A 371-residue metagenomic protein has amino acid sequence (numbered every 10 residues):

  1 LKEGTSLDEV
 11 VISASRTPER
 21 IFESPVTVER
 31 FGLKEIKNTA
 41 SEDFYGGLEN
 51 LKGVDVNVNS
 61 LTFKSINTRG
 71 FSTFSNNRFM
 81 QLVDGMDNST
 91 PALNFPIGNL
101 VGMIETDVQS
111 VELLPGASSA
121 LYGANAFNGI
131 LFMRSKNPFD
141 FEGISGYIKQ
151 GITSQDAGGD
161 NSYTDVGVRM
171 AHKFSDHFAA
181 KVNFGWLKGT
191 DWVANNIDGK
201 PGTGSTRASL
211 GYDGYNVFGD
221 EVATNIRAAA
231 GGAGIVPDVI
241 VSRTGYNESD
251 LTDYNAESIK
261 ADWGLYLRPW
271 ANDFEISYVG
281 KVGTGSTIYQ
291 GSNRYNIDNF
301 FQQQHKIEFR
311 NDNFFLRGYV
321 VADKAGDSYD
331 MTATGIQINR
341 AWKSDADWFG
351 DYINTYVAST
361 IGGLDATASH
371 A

Functional and structural regions predicted by a protein language model:
L1-K37: Short, acidic, small-residue-rich periplasmic hinge/interaction motif at the N-terminus of Gram-negative outer-membrane
R20, V28, Y45-D87, Q109-S110: Extracytoplasmic beta-strand/coil segments of soluble accessory domains associated with Gram-negative outer-membrane
V26-D43, T68-G70, D84, I152-D156: Short, polar/charged loop or turn motifs at beta-strand boundaries
T39, D43, F63, G98 (+5 more regions): Transmembrane beta-barrel architecture of outer-membrane proteins
M80, L114, I130-K136, G143-F218 (+2 more regions): Predominantly transmembrane beta-strands of Gram-negative outer membrane beta-barrel pores used for transport
D87-A117: Short acidic/polar hinge/loop motifs at secondary-structure boundaries that mediate gating or recognition
A92, A157, G189-N195, G285-G291 (+1 more regions): Outer-membrane beta-barrel proteins
T203-A371: Outer-membrane beta-barrel domain signature, strongest for Gram-negative TonB-dependent receptors and also present
